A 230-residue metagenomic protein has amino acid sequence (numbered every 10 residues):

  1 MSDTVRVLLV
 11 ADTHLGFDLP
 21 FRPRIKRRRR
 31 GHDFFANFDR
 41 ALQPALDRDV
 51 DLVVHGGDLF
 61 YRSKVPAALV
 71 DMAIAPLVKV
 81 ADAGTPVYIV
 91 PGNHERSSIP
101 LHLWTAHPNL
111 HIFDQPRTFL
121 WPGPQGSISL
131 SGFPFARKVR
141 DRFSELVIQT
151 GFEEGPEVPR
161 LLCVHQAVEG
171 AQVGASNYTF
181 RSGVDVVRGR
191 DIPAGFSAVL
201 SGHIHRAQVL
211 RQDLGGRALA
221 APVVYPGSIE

Functional and structural regions predicted by a protein language model:
M1-D71: N-terminal active-site segment of His-dependent metallophosphoesterases
L52, S63-Y225, I229: His/Asp/Glu-rich metal-coordinating catalytic cores of metallo-dependent phosphodiesterases/hydrolases acting on
